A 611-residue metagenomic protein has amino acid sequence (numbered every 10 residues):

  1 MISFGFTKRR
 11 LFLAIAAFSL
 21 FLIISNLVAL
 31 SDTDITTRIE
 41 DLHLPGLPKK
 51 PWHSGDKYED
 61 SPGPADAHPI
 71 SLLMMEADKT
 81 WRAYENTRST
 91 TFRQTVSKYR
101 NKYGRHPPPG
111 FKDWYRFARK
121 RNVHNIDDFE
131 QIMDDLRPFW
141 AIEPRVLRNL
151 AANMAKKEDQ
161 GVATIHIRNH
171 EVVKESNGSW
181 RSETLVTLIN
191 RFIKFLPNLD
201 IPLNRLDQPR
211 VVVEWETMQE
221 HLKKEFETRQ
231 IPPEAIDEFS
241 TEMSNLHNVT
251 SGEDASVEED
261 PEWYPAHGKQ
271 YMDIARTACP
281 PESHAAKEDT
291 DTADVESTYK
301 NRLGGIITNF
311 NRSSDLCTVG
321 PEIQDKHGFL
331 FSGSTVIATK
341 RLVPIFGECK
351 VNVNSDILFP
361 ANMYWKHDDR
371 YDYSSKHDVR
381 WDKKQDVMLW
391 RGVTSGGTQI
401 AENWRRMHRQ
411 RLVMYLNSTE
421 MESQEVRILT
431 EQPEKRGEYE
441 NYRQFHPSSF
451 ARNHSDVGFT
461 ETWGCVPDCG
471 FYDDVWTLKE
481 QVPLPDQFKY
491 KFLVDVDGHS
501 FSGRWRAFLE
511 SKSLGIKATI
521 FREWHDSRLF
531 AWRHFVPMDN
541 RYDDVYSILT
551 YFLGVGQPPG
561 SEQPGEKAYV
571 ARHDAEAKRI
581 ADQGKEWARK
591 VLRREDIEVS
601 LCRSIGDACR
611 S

Functional and structural regions predicted by a protein language model:
M1-K8: Short, low-complexity, Lys/Arg-enriched N-terminal segments of secretory-pathway carbohydrate enzymes
S3, D34-T36, F488, W505: Bulky hydrophobic/aromatic packing residues
R9-L30, D34-P483: Secretory-pathway glycan-assembly enzymes, especially type II membrane glycosyltransferases that use nucleotide-sugar
Q481-S611: Catalytic binding pocket for nucleotide-activated donors in carbohydrate/polymer assembly enzymes
